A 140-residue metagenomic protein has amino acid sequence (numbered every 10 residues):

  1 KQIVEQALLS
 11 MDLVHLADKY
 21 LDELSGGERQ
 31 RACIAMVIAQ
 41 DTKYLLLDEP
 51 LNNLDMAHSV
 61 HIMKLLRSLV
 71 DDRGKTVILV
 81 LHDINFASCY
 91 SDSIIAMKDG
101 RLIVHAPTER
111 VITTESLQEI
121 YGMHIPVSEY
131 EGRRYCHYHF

Functional and structural regions predicted by a protein language model:
K1-L16: Conserved ABC ATPase "signature" region
Y20-L24, E28: Conserved ABC ATPase signature
L45-E49: Catalytic Walker B motif of ABC-type/P-loop ATPase nucleotide-binding domains
V60-D72: Helical segment within the ABC ATPase nucleotide-binding domain
L81-H82: H-loop/switch region of ABC-family ATPase nucleotide-binding domains
I94-P107: H-loop (His-switch) and adjacent beta-strand-loop-beta switch element of ABC-type ATPase nucleotide-binding domains
T114, Q118-F140: ABC ATPase nucleotide-binding domains
